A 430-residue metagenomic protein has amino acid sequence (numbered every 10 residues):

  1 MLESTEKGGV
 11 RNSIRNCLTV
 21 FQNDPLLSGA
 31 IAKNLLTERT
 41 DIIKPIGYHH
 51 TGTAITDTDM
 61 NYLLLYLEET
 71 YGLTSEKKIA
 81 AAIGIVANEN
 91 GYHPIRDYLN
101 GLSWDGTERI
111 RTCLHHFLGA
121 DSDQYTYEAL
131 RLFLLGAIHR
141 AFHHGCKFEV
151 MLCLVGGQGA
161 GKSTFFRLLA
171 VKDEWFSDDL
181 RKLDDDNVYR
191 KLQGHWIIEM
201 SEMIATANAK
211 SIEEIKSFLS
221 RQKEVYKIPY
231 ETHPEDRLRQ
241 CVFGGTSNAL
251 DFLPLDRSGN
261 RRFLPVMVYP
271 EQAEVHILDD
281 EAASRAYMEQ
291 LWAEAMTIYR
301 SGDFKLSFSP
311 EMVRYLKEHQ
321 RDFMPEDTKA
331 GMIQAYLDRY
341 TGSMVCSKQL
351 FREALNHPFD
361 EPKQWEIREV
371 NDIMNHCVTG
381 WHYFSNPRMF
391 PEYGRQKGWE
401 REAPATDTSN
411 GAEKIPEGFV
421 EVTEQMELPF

Functional and structural regions predicted by a protein language model:
M1-R109, E128, D360-E361, W365 (+3 more regions): N-terminal nucleic-acid engagement/recognition segments and initiation subdomains in replication, restriction
I83-Q193: P-loop NTPase catalytic core of nucleic-acid-dependent motor ATPases
V188-Q193, I228-T246: AAA+/SF3 P-loop NTPase mechanochemical coupling elements
I197-L219, P254-G259: Conserved AAA+/SF3 P-loop NTPase catalytic/coupling segment centered on the Walker-B
I212-E235: Conserved catalytic/switch belt of AAA+ P-loop NTPases
L255-A273: A short helix-turn-beta junction within AAA+ P-loop NTPase domains corresponding to the substrate/partner-engaging
I298-G342: Conserved alpha/beta core segments of nucleic-acid transaction machinery
S347-F359: DNA-recognition alpha helix
